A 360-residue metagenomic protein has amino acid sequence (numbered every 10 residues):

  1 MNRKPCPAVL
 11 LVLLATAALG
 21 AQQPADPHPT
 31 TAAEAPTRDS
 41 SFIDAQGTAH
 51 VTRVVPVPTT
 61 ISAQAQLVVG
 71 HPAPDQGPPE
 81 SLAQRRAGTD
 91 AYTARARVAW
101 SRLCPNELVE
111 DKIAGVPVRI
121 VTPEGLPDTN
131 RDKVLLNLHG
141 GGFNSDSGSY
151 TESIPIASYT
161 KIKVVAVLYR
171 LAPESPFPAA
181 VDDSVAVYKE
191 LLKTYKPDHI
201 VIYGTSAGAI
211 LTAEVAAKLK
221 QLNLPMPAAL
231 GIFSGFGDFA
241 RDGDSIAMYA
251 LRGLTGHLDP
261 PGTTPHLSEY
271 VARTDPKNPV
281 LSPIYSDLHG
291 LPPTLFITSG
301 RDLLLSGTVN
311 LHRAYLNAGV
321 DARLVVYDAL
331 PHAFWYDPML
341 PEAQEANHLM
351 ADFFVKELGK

Functional and structural regions predicted by a protein language model:
M1-V9: Bacterial N-terminal signal peptides that target proteins for export
N2, A21-Q23: N-terminal acidic, proline/glycine-rich, low-complexity intrinsically disordered segments
A8-A17: Bacterial N-terminal signal peptides
Q23-S41, T52-P78, L103-K360: Alpha/beta-hydrolase superfamily serine-hydrolase fold, recognizing
D44: Acidic surface patches and DE-rich sequence motifs
A83, A87-D111: A domain-start/cap signature at the N-terminus of enzymes
